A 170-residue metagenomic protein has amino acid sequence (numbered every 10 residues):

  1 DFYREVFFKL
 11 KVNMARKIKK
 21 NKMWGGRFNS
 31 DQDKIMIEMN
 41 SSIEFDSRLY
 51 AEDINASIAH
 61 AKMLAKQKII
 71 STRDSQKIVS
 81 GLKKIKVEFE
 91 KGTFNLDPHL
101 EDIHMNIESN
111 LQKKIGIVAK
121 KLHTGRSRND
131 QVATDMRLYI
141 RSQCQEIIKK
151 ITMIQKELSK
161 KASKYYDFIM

Functional and structural regions predicted by a protein language model:
D1-N13: N-terminal amphipathic/basic-hydrophobic helices that include classical n-h-c signal peptides and signal-anchor
A15-M170: A helix-coil-helix interface module used to build multimeric assemblies and to scaffold catalytic/cofactor sites
